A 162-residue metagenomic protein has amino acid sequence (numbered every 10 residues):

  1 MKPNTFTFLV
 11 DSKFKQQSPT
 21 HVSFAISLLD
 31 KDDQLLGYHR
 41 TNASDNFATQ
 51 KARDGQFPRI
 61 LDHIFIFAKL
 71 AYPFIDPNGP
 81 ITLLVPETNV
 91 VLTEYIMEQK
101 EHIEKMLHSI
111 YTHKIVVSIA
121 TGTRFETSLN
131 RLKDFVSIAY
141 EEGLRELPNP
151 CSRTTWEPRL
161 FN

Functional and structural regions predicted by a protein language model:
M1-G55: RNase H-like nuclease fold core
P3-T5, D76-I81, T112-K114: A general structural motif
T7-L9, K15, A25, I66 (+3 more regions): Compositionally biased, low-structure terminal segments
V10, L29-D32, S44, L61 (+3 more regions): Intrinsic disorder/low-complexity signal
S18-T20, P86-N162: C-terminal functional segments of enzyme domains
I26, I64, A68-Y72, I103 (+2 more regions): Hydrophobic, Leu/Ile/Phe/Ala-enriched alpha-helical segments that form helix-helix packing faces
K31-D32, F57, F125-S128: Terminal low-complexity, poorly structured segments
G37-L83: Acidic helix/loop or adjacent segment enriched in Glu/Asp that either coordinates divalent metal
